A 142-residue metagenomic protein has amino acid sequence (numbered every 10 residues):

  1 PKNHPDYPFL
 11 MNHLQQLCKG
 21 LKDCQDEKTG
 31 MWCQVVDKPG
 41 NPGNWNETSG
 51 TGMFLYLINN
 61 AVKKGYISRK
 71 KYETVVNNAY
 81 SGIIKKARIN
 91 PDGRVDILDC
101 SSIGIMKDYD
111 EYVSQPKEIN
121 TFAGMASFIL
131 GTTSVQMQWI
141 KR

Functional and structural regions predicted by a protein language model:
P1-K2, K22, V62, Q136: A structural signal for long alpha-helical coiled-coils and helix-turn connectors that form the cytosolic signaling
K2-E27, P39-M53: Long, repeat-rich segments with strong aromatic
M11-G30, V75-D92: Long, well-ordered core segments of solenoidal/helical folds
Q15-Q16, Q25, Q34, Q115 (+1 more regions): Residue-identity detector for glutamine
W32-G40: Short linear capping/connector segments at secondary-structure termini
W45-N46, G50, L55-R142: CBM-like carbohydrate-recognition segments
